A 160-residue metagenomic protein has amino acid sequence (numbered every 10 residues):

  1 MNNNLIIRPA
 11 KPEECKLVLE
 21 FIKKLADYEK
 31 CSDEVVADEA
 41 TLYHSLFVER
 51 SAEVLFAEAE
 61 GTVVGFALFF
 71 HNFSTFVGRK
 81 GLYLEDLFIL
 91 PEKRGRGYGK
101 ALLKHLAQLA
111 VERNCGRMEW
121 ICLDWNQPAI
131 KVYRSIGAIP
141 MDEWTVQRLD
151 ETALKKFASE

Functional and structural regions predicted by a protein language model:
I6-E20: A short beta-loop-alpha structural element at the N-terminal edge of CoA-dependent acyl/N-acetyltransferase catalytic
L19-S45: Conserved GNAT-fold acetyl-CoA-binding loop/helix
H44-F56, Y83: A short helix-loop-beta-strand connector motif used in the catalytic cores of GNAT acetyltransferases and, in some
F56, T62-H71: Conserved beta-strand in the GNAT
K93, G97-H105: Conserved acetyl-CoA pyrophosphate-binding loop and the N-cap/start of the following alpha-helix in GNAT-like
K100, D124-E143: Conserved active-site alpha-helix within GNAT-family acetyltransferase domains
V111-I121: Conserved GNAT acetyl-CoA-binding A-motif
W120-A129, R148-E151: Conserved beta-strand-loop-alpha-helix junction that forms the acyl-donor binding cleft
